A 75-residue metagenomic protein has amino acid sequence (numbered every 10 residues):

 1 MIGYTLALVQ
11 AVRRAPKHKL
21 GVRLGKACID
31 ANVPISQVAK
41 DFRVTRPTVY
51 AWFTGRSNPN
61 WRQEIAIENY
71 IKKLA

Functional and structural regions predicted by a protein language model:
G3-A31: A short, Lys/Arg-rich alpha-helix, primarily the initiator
L24, I35, E64: Helix-turn-helix DNA-binding elements, focusing on the entry/boundary residues of the two helices that contact DNA
A27, D41, W52: Residues in the recognition helix of alpha-helical DNA-binding motifs
Q37-A39: Short alpha-helical "recognition helix" segments of helix-turn-helix
V44-N58: Recognition helix of helix-turn-helix/homeodomain-like DNA-binding domains that insert into the DNA major groove
W61-A75: DNA major-groove recognition helix of helix-turn-helix/homeodomain DNA-binding modules
